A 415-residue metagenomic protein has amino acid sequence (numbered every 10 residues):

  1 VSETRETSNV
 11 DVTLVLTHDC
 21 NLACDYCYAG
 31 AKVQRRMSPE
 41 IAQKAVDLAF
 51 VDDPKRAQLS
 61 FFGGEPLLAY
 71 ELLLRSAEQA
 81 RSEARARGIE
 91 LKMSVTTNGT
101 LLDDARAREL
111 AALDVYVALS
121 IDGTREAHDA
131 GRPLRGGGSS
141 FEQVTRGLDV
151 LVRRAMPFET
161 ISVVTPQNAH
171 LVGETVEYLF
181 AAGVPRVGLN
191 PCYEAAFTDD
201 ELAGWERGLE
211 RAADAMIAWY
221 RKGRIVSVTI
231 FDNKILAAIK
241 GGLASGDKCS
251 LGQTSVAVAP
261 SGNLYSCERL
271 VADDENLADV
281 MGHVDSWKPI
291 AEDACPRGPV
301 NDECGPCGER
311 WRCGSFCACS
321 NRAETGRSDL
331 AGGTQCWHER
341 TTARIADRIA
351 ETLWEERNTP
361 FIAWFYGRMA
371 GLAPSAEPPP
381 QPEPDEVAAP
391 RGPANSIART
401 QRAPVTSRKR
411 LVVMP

Functional and structural regions predicted by a protein language model:
E6-E40: Canonical Radical SAM [4Fe-4S] cluster-binding loop centered on the CxxxCxxC motif and its immediate flanking residues
A23, G30-A31, L270, R310 (+2 more regions): Cys/His-rich metal-chelating microdomains
V46-F62, A69-E194, T198: Radical SAM/AdoMet-radical enzyme domain recognition
D129-A130, R186-W205, V226-G242, V271-N276: Flexible glycine/acidic-rich beta-alpha junction loops that bind and position SAM and/or redox cofactors in anaerobic
R207-A238, E268-S315: C-terminal accessory region of radical SAM enzymes
C249-G252: Short, small/polar residue-rich loop motifs at catalytic or cofactor-binding pockets
V300-P415: Radical SAM enzyme core and accessory elements
